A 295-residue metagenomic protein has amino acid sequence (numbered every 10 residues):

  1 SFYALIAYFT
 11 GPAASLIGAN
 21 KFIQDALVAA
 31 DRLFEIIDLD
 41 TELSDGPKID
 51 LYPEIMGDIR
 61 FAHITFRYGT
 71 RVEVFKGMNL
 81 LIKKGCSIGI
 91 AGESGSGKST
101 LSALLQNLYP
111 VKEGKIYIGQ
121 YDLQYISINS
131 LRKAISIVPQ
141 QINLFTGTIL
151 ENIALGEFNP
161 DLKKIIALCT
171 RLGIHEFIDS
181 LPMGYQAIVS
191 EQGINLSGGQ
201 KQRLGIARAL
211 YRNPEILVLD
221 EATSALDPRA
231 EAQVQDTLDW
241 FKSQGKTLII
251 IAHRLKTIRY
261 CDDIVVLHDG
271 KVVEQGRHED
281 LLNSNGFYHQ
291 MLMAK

Functional and structural regions predicted by a protein language model:
S1-F9: Small-residue-enriched core segments of transmembrane alpha-helices in multipass membrane transport and channel
Y8-I36: Cytosolic ends of transmembrane helices, especially the final helix of ABC transmembrane type-1 domains
G18, F22-D25, E42, T65-T70: An intracellular "coupling" helix at the cytosolic face of ABC transporter transmembrane type-1 domains
A19, L39-D40, S284, A294: Generic structural signal for alpha-helix termini and adjacent loop/cap motifs
R32, P47-D50: Loop segments that connect adjacent transmembrane helices in multi-pass transporters
E35, E42, A154: Conserved E/DxxT/N motif and adjacent residues on the DHp alpha2 helix of HisKA-family sensor histidine kinases
D45, Y52-K295: ABC-type nucleotide-binding domain
